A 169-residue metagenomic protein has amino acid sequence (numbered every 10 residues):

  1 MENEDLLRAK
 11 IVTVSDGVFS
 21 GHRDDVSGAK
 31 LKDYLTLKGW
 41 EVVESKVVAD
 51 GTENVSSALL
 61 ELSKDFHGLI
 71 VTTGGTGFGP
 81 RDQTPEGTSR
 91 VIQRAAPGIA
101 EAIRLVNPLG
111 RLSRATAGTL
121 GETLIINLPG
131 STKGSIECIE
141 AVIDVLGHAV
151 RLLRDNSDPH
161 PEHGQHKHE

Functional and structural regions predicted by a protein language model:
M1-E169: Non-catalytic beta/alpha edge segments that cap or flank active sites
